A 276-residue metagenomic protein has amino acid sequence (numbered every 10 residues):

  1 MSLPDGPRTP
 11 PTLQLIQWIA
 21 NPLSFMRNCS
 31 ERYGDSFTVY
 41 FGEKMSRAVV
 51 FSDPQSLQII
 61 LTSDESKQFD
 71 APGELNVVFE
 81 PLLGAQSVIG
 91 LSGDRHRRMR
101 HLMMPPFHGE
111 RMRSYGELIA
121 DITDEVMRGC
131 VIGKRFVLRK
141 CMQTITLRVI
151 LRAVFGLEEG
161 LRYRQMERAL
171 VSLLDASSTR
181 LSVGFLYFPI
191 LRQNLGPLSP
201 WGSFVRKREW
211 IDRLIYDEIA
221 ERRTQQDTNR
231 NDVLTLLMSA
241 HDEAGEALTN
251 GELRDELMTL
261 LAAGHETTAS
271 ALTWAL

Functional and structural regions predicted by a protein language model:
M1-A85, I89-R98, R113, E117-E125 (+3 more regions): N-terminal membrane-proximal hinge/A-helix region immediately C-terminal to the signal-anchor transmembrane segment
M1-L3, Q68-F79, R95, R111-S270: Cytochrome P450 heme-thiolate monooxygenase catalytic core
M26, I219, L257, A275-L276: Generic hydrophobic alpha-helical segments
I60-L61, T268-L276: Short hydrophobic alpha-helical segments that form membrane-spanning helices or hydrophobic packing faces of helical
D64-E65, H241, L276: Active-site catalytic pocket residues across diverse enzymes, especially alpha/beta-hydrolases
